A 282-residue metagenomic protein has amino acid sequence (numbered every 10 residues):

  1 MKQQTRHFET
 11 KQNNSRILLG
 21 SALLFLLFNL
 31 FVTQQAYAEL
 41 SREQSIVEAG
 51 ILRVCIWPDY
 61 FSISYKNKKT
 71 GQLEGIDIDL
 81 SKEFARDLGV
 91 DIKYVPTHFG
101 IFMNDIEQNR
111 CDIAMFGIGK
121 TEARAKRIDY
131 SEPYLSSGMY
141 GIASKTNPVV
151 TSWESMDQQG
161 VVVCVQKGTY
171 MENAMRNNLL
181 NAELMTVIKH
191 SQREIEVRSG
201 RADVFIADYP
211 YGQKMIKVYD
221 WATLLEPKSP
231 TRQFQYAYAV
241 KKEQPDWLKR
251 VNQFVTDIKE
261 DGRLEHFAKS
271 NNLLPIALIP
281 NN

Functional and structural regions predicted by a protein language model:
G20-F31: Bacterial N-terminal signal peptides
E39-I118, K126, T186, S270: Extracytoplasmic small-molecule ligand-binding "clamshell" domains of the periplasmic binding protein/Venus flytrap
E39-S41, Y170-M185, T223-K228, T256-N282: Ligand-binding clefts/hinges and TM-proximal coupling segments of bilobed small-molecule sensing domains
C55-F61, V95-G100, N109-T121, Q166-Y170 (+4 more regions): Beta->alpha turn/N-cap motifs
P58, L135-A143, Y209, Q213-T256 (+1 more regions): Periplasmic-binding protein-like
S64-K68, S81-V90, W153-Q159, G168-K189 (+3 more regions): Ligand-binding cleft/hinge of the Venus flytrap
G100-N104, I118-K126, A174-N177, R198-S199 (+1 more regions): A ligand-binding cleft/hinge motif common to bilobed small-molecule-binding domains
S144-V162: Flexible hinge/capping segments at coil-to-helix
